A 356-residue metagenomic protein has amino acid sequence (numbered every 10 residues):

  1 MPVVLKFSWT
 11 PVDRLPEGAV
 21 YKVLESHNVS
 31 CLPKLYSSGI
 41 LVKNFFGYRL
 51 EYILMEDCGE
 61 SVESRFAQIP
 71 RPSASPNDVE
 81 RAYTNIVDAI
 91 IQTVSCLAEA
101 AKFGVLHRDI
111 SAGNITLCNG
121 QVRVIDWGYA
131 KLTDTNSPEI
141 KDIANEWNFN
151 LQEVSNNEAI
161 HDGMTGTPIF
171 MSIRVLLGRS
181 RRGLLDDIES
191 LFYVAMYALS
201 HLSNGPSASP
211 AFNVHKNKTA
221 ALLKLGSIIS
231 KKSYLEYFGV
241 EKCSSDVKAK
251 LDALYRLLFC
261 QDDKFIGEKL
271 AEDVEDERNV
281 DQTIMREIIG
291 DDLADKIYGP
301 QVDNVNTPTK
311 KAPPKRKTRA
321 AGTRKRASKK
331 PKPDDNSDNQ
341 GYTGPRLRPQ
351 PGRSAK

Functional and structural regions predicted by a protein language model:
M1-Y36: ATP-binding glycine-rich loop module of kinase domains
P33-I86, G128, L132-N145, E153-T165: Conserved structural core of kinase catalytic domains
A101-C118: Catalytic-loop of the protein kinase fold
W127, S180-R182, Y197-A320, K325 (+1 more regions): Helical subdomain adjoining the active site within ATP-dependent kinase catalytic cores
R174-D186: Conserved end of the kinase activation segment
I188-A198: A conserved short alpha-helix in the C-terminal lobe of the Hanks/eukaryotic protein kinase catalytic domain
